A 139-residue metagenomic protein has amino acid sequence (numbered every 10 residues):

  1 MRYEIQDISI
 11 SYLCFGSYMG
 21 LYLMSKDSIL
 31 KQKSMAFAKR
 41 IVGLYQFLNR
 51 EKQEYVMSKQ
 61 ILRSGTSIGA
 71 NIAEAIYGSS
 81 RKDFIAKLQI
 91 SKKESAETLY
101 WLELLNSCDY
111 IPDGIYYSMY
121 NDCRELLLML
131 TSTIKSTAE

Functional and structural regions predicted by a protein language model:
M1-A70, E74, G78-E139: Short, C-terminally biased terminal segments at protein or domain edges
